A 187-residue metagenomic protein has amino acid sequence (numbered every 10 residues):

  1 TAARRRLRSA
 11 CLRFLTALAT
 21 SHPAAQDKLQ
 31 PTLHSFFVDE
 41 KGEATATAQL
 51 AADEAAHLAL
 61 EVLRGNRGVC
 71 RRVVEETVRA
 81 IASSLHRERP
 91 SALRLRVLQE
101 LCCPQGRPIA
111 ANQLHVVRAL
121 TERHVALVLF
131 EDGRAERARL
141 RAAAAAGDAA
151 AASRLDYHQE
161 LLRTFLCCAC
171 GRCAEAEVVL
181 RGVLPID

Functional and structural regions predicted by a protein language model:
T1-D187: Elongated alpha-helical scaffolds that mediate protein-protein interactions in large eukaryotic proteins, primarily
